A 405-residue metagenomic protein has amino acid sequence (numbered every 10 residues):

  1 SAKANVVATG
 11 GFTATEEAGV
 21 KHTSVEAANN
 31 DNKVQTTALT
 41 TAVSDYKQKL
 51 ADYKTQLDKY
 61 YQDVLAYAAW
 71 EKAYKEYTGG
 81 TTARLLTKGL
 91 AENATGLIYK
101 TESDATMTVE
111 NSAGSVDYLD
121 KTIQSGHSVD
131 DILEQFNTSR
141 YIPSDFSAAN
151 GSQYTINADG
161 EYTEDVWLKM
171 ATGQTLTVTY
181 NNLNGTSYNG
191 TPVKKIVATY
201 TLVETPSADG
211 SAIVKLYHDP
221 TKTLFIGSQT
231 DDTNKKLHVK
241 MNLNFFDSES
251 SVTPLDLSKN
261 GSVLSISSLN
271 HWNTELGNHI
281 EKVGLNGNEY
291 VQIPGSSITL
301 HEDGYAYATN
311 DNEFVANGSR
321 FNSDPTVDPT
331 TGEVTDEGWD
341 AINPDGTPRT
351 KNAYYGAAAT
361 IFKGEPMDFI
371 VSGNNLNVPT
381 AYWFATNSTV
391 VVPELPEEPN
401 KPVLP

Functional and structural regions predicted by a protein language model:
S1-A2, V6, L264, L404-P405: Extracellular/surface recognition and adhesion modules
S1-E76: Extended amphipathic alpha-helical heptad-repeat regions
Y53, W70, V391-P405: Acidic, proline-/serine-/threonine-rich low-complexity intrinsically disordered repeat tracts
E76-D232: N-terminal targeting leaders for non-cytosolic proteins
L176-V178, S187-G190, D209, S251-V252 (+2 more regions): Short, surface-exposed beta-strand/loop "edge" segments at domain boundaries and coil↔beta transitions
T177-V178, G185, F245-F246, S258-N260 (+2 more regions): Extended, solvent-exposed, non-transmembrane regions
V197-L285: Extracellular-facing segments of soluble proteins and assemblies that are Gly/Ser/Thr-biased and enriched in aromatics
N270-N400: Contiguous ligand/interfacial binding patches
